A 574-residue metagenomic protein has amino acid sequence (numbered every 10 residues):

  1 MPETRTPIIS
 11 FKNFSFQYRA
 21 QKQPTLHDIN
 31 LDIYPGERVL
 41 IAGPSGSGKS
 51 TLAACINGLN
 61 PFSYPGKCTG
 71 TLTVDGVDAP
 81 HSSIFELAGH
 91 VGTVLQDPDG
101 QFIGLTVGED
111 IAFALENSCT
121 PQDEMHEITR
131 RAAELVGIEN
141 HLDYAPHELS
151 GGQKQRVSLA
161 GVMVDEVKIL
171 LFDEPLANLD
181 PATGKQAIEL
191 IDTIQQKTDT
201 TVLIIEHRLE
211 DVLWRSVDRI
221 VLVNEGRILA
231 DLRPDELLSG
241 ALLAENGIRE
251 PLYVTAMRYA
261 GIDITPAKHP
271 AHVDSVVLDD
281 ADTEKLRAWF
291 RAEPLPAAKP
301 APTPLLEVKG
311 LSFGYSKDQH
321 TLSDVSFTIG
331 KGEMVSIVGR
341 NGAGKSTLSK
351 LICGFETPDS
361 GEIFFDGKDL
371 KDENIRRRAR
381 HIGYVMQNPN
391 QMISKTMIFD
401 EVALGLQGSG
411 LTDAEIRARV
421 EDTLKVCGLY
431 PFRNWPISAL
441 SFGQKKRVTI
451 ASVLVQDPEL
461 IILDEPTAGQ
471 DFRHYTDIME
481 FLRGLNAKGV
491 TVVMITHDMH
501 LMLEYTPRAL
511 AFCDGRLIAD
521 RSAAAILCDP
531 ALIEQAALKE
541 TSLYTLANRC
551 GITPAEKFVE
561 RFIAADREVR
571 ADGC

Functional and structural regions predicted by a protein language model:
A42-P44, V338-R340: The feature captures the beta-strand-to-loop junction immediately N-terminal to the Walker
N57, C353: Helix-to-loop junction immediately C-terminal to a conserved catalytic motif
P65-V77, G361-D369, R378: Conserved ABC transporter NBD signature motif
D123-H141, A414-F432: Conserved ABC ATPase "signature" region
A145-L149, Q153, P436-L440: Conserved ABC ATPase signature
L170-D173, I461-D464: Catalytic Walker B motif of ABC-type/P-loop ATPase nucleotide-binding domains
R227-Y253, R516-L543: Conserved beta-strand-loop-alpha-helix hinge in the C-terminal portion of ABC ATPase nucleotide-binding domains
